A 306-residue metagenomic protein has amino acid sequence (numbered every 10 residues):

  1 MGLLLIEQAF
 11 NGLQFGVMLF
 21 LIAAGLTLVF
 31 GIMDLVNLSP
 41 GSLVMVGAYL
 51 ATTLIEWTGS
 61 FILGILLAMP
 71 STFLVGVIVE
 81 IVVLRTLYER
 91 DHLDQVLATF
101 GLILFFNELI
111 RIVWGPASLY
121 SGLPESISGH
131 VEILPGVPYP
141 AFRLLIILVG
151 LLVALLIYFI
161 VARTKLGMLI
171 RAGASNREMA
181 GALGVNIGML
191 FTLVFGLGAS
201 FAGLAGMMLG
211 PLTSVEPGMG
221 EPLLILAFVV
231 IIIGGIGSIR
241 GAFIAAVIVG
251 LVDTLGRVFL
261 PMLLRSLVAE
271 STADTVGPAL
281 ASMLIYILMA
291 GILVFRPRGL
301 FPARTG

Functional and structural regions predicted by a protein language model:
M1-L21, L50, T58-G64, R90-Q95 (+6 more regions): Membrane-interfacial amphipathic/re-entrant helices at transmembrane-helix boundaries
F10, I32-I78, V82, L263-A273: Membrane-embedded helix boundary and interhelical linker motif in transport proteins
F15-G16, G136-G220, I239-I244: Helix-loop-helix "hairpin" substructures at the membrane interface of multi-pass membrane proteins
A24-A48, E89-D94, L166-L169, I187 (+4 more regions): Short, non-helical or kinked segments that cap or interrupt transmembrane helices
A48-T53, M69-V75, L102-I110, V149-Y158 (+3 more regions): Hydrophobic core segments of alpha-helical transmembrane domains in multi-pass membrane transport and ion-translocation
G59-L102, L109, I244-V249, D253 (+1 more regions): Alpha-helical transmembrane segments within multi-pass membrane transporters and channels
G59-P70, T192-A202, G206-M207, L212-Y286: Transmembrane alpha-helical segments in multi-pass inner-membrane proteins
T86-R163, L190, L255-L284, R298 (+1 more regions): Transmembrane helix-bundle core of multi-pass membrane transporters and related energy-transducing complexes
